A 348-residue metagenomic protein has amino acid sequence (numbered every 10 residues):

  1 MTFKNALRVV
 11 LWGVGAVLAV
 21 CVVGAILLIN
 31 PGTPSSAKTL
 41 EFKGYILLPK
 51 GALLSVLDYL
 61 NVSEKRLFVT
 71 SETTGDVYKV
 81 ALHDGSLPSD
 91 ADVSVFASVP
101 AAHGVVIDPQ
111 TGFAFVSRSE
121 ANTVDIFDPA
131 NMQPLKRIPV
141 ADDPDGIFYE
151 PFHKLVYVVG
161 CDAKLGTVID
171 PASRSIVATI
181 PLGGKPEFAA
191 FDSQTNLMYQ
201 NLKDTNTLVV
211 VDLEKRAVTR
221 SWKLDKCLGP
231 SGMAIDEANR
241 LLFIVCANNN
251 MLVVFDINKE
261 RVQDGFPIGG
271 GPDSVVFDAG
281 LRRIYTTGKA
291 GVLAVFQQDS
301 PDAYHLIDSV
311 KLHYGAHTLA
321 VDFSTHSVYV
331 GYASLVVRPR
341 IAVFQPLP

Functional and structural regions predicted by a protein language model:
M1-V10: Short, Lys/Arg-rich N-terminal segment immediately upstream of the first membrane anchor
N5-A6, V17, C21-P348: Predominantly soluble domains enriched in secretory-pathway, periplasmic, or organellar proteins
